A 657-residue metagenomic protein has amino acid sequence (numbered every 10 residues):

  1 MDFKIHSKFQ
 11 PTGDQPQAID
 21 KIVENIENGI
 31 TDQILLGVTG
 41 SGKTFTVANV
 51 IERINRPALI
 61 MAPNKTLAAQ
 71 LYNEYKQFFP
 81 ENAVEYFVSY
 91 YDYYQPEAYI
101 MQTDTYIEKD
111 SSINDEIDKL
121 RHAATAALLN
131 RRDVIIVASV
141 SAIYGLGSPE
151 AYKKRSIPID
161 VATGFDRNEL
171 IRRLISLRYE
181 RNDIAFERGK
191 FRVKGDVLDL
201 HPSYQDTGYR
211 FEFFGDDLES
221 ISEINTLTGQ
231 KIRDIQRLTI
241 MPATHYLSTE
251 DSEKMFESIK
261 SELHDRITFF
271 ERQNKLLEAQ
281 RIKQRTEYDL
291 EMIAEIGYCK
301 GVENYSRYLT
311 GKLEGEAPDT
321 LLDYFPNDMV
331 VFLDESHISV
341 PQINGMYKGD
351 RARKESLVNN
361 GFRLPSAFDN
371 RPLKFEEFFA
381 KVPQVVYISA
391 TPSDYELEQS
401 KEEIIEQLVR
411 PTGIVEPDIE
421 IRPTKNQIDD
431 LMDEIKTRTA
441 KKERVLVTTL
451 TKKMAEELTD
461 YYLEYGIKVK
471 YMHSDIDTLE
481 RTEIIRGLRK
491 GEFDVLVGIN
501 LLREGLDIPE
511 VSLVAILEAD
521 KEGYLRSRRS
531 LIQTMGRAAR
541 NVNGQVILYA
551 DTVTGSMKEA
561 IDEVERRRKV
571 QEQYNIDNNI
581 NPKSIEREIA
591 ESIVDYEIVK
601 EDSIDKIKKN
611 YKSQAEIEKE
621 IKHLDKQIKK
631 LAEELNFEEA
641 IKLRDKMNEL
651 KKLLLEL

Functional and structural regions predicted by a protein language model:
M1-A590, V594-E597, K630: ASCE RecA-like P-loop NTPase motor cores that couple ATP hydrolysis to mechanical translocation on nucleic acids
M1-D2, V570-K642, M647-L657: Acidic, low-complexity intrinsically disordered tails
